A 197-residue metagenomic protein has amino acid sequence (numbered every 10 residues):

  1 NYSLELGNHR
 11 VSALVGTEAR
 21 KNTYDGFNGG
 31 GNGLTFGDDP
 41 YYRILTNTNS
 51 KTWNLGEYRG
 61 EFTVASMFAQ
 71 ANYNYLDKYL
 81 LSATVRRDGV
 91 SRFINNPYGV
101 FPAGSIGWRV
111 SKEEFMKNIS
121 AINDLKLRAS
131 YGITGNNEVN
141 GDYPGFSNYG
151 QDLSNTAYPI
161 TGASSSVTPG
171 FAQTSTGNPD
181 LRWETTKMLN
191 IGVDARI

Functional and structural regions predicted by a protein language model:
N1-I197: Extracellular/periplasmic, surface-exposed regions of secreted and cell-surface proteins
